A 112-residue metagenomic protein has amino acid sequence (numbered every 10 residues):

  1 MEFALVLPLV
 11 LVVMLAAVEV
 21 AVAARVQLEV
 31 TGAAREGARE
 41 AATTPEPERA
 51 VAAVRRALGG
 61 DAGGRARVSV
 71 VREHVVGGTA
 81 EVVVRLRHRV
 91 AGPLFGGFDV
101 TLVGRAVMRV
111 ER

Functional and structural regions predicted by a protein language model:
M1-A53: Alpha-helical assembly-interface signal, strongest on the long, hydrophobic N-terminal helix that forms
T43, P47-R112: Short, conserved structural patches
